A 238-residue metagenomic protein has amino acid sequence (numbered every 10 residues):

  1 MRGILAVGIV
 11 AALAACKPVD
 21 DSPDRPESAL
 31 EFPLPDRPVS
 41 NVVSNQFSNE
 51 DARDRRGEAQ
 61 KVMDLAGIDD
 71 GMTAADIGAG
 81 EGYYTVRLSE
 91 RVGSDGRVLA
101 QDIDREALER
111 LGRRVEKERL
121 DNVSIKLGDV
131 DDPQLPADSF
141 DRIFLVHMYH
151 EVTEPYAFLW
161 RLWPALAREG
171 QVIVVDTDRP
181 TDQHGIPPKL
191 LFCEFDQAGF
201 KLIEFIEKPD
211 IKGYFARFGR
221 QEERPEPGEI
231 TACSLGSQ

Functional and structural regions predicted by a protein language model:
L13-A15: C-terminal motif of bacterial Sec signal peptides marking the signal peptidase cleavage site
K17-A75: Class I SAM-dependent transferase core
A75-P133: Class I SAM-dependent methyltransferase SAM/SAH-binding core
S89-E90, Y156-Q171: A short glycine-rich, Lys/Arg-flanked "PGG" loop and its adjoining helix->strand segment in the class I
D131-I143: A short acidic, Gly/Pro-enriched loop at the edge of an enzyme's catalytic core that lines a small-molecule cofactor
D141-P155: A short SAM/SAH-binding and catalytic strip from SAM-dependent methyltransferases
I173-E194: Conserved class I S-adenosyl-L-methionine
F192, K208-Q238: Core SAM-dependent methyltransferase catalytic element
